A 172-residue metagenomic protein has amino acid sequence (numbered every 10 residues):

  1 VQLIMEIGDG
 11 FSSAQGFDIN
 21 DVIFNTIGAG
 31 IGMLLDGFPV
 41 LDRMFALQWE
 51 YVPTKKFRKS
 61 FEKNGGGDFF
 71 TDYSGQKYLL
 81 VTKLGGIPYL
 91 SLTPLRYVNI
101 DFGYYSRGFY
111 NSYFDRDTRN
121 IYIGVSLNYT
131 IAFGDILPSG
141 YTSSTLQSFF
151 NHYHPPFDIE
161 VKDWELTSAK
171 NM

Functional and structural regions predicted by a protein language model:
D9, S13-D36: Alpha-helical transmembrane segments that form the membrane-embedded catalytic/substrate-binding core of multi-pass
N25, D72-Y78, R96, D117-I123: Residues that define the transmembrane beta-barrel architecture of outer-membrane proteins
G30-I31, Y78-L84, V125-I131, S168-K170: Residues on the lipid-exposed face of transmembrane beta-strands in outer-membrane beta-barrel proteins
L35-G86: Primarily interfacial, aromatic-capped hydrophobic alpha-helices that serve as membrane anchors
D36-M44, I87-V98, G134-T145: Short loop/turn motifs that connect adjacent beta-strands in outer-membrane beta-barrel proteins
F45-L47, R96-F102, I123: Transmembrane beta-strands of outer-membrane beta-barrel proteins
Y51-K55, G86, Y104-Y110, I131-F133: Transmembrane beta-strands of outer-membrane beta-barrel pores
S126-M172: A cross-kingdom marker for long, charged
